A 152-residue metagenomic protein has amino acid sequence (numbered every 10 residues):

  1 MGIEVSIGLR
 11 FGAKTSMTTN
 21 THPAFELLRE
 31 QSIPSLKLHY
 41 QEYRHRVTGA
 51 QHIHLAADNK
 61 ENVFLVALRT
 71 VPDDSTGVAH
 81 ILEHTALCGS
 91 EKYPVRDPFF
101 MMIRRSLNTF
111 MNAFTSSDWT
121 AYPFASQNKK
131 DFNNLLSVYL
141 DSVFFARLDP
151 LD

Functional and structural regions predicted by a protein language model:
G12, P23-L27, S35-Q41, A86 (+1 more regions): N-terminal start-of-chain detector that recognizes signal peptides and the immediate post-cleavage beginning
T18-N59: N- or domain-start disorder-to-order transition segments that initiate the globular core
A56-L135: M16/MPP (pitrilysin/insulinase) zinc-metallopeptidase core fold and M16-derived inactive scaffolds
L136-D141: Short amphipathic alpha-helices in soluble, non-transmembrane regions that often serve as interface/regulatory elements
F145-D152: Acidic/histidine-enriched alpha-helical segments
